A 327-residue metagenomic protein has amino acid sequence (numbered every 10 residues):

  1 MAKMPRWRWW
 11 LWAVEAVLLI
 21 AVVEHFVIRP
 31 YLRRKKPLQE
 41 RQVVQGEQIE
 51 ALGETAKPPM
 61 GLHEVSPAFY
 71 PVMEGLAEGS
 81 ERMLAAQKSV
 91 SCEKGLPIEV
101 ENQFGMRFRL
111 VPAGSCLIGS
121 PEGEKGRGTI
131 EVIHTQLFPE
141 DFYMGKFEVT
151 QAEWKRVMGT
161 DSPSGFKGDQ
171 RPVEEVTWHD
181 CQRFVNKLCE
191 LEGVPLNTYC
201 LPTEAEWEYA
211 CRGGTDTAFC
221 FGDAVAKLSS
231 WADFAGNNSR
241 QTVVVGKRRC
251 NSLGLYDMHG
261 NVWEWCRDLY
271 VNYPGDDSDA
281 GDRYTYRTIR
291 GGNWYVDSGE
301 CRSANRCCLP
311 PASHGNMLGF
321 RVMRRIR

Functional and structural regions predicted by a protein language model:
M1-K3, E24, R29-P30, K36 (+2 more regions): Coiled-coil-like amphipathic alpha-helices with heptad-repeat character
K3-A16: N-terminal Sec-pathway targeting helices
W10, L19-I20, K35, Q45: A subset of signal/propeptide-processing and intrinsically disordered low-complexity segments in secreted/extracellular
A13-H25: Hydrophobic membrane-insertion alpha-helices, especially the h-region of bacterial N-terminal signal peptides
R29-A205, R240, Y273, Y286 (+1 more regions): Extended beta-strand/loop cores of jelly-roll/beta-sandwich
L117, P121-E122, K167, P172-N305 (+1 more regions): Functional-site microenvironments in short loops/helix caps that host divalent-cation chemistry
